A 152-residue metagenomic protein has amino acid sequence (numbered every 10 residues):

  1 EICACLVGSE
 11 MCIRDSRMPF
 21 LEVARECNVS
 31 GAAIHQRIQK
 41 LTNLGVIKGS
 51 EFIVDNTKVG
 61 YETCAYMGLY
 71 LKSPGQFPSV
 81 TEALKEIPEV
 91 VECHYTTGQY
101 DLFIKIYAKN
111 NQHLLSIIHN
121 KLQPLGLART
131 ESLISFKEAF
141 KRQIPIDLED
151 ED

Functional and structural regions predicted by a protein language model:
E1-G8, I13: Single conserved hydrophobic/aromatic residue that forms the stacking wall/gate of nucleotide- or nucleobase-binding
L21: Residues within the helices of the helix-turn-helix
R25, N43: Alpha-helical residues within the helix-turn-helix
G31-A32: The DNA-contacting recognition helix of HTH DNA-binding domains and analogous helical DNA-recognition elements
D55-K72: Short glycine-/aliphatic-rich beta-strand segments at the starts of folded cytosolic domains
L71-K137: Non-DNA-binding regulatory cores of transcription-related proteins, predominantly C-terminal effector-binding
A108-H113, F140-D152: Short, low-order "capping/linker" segments at domain edges
